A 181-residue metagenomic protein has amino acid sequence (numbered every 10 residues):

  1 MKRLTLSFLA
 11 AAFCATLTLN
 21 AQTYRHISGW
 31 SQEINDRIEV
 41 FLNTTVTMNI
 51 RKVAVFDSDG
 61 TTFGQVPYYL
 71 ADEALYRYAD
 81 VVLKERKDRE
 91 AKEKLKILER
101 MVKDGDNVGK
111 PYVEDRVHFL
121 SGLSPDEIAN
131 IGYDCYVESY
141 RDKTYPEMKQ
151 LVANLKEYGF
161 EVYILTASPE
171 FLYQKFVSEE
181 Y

Functional and structural regions predicted by a protein language model:
M1-L4: Positively charged n-region of N-terminal signal peptides that target proteins for export
S7-T16: Bacterial N-terminal signal peptides
L17-A21: Sec/Tat signal peptide C-region and signal peptidase I cleavage site
Q22-Y181: Alpha-helical substrate-recognition element adjacent to the catalytic core
